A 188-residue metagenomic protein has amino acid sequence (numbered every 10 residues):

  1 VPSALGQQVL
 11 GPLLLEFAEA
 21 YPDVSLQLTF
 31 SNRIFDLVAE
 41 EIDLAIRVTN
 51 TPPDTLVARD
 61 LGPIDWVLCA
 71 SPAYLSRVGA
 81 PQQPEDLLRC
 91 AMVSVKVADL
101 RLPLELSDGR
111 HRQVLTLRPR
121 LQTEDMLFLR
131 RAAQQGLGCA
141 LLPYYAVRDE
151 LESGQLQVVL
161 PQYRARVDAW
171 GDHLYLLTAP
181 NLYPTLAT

Functional and structural regions predicted by a protein language model:
V1-V57: Central regulatory/effector-binding core of bacterial HTH transcription factors
L26-F30, L115-D125: Short beta-strand-to-loop elements that line the ligand-binding cleft of bilobed periplasmic-binding protein-like
N32, V48-N50, A70-P72, L142-Y145: Beta->alpha turn/N-cap motifs
T55-M92: Flexible hinge/capping segments at coil-to-helix
A58-L61, S153-A169: Short beta-strand->loop
P84-L106: Short loop->beta-strand "edge-of-pocket" segments that line small-molecule binding or catalytic clefts across diverse
A132-L156, V167: A ligand-binding cleft/hinge motif common to bilobed small-molecule-binding domains
P161-T188: A late-sequence structural motif
